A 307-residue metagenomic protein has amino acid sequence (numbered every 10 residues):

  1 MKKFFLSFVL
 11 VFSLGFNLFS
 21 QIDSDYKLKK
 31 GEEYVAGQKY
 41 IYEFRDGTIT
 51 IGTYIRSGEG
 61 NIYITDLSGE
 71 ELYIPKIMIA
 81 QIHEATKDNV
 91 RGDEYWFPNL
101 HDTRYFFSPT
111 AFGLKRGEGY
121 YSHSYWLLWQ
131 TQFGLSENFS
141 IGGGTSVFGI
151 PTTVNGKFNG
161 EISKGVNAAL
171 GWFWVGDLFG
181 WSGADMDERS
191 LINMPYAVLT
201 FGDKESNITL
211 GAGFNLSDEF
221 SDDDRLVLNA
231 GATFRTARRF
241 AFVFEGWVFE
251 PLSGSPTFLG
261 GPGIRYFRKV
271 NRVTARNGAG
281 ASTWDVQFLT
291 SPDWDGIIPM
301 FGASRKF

Functional and structural regions predicted by a protein language model:
S7-N17: Bacterial N-terminal signal peptides
Q21-Y120, L127-W129: Compositionally biased alpha-helical segments
K115, H123-W129, F148-V154, R189-P195 (+3 more regions): Residues that define the transmembrane beta-barrel architecture of outer-membrane proteins
E118, W129-Q132, E137-G143, S163-A169 (+3 more regions): Repeated loop/turn-to-beta-strand initiation elements of outer-membrane beta-barrel proteins
S124-W126, S146-F148, N159, G171-V175 (+4 more regions): Outer-membrane beta-barrel pore domains and translocons
P151, I162, G176-S182, E205-N207 (+5 more regions): Gram-negative outer-membrane beta-barrel proteins
G156-N159, P262-N271, W294-F307: Outer-membrane beta-barrel "beta-signal"
M186-F249: Detector for outer-membrane/organellar transmembrane beta-barrel domains, recognizing the amphipathic beta-strand
